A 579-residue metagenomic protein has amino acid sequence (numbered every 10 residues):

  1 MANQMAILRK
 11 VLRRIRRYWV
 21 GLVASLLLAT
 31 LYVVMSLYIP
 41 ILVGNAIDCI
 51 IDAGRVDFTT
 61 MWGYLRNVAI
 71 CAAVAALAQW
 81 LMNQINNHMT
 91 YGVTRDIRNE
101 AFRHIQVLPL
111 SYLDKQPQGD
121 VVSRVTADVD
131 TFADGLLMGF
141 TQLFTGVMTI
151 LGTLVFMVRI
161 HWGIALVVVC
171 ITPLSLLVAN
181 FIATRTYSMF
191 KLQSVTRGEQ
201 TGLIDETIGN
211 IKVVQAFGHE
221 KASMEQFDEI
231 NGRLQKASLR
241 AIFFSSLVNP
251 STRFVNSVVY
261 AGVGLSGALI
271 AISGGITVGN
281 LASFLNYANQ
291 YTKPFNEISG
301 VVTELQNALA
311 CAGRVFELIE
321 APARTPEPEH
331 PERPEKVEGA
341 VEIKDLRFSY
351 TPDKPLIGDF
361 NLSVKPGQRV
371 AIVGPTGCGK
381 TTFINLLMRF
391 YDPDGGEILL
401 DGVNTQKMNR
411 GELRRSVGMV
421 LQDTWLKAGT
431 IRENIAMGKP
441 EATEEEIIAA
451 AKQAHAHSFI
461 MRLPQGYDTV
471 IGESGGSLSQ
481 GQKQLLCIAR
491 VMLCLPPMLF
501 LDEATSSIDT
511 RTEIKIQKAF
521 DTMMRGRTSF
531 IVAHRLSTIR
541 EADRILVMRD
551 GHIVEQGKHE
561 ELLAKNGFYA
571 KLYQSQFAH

Functional and structural regions predicted by a protein language model:
A2, Y91, N99-S123, A127-V129 (+7 more regions): Short intracellular "coupling" helices and adjacent cytoplasmic loop segments at the cytosolic face of multi-pass
A6-I7, I15, I47, M82 (+3 more regions): Juxtamembrane loop-to-helix connectors within ABC transporter transmembrane domains
R17, L110-S111, A127-L136, F140 (+6 more regions): An intracellular "coupling" helix at the cytosolic face of ABC transporter transmembrane type-1 domains
L22-A78, R159-G163, G274-V278: Transmembrane helix-loop-helix hairpins at lipid-water interfaces of multipass membrane proteins, especially the type-1
L31-M35, I39, A69, A73-T90 (+4 more regions): Hydrophobic alpha-helical membrane-associated segments
Y38, G44, A73-V74, F140-A183 (+1 more regions): A hydrophobic transmembrane-helix motif
H219, F243, Y260, Q290-L318: Cytosolic ends of transmembrane helices, especially the final helix of ABC transmembrane type-1 domains
E327-P328, P334-H579: ABC-type nucleotide-binding domain
